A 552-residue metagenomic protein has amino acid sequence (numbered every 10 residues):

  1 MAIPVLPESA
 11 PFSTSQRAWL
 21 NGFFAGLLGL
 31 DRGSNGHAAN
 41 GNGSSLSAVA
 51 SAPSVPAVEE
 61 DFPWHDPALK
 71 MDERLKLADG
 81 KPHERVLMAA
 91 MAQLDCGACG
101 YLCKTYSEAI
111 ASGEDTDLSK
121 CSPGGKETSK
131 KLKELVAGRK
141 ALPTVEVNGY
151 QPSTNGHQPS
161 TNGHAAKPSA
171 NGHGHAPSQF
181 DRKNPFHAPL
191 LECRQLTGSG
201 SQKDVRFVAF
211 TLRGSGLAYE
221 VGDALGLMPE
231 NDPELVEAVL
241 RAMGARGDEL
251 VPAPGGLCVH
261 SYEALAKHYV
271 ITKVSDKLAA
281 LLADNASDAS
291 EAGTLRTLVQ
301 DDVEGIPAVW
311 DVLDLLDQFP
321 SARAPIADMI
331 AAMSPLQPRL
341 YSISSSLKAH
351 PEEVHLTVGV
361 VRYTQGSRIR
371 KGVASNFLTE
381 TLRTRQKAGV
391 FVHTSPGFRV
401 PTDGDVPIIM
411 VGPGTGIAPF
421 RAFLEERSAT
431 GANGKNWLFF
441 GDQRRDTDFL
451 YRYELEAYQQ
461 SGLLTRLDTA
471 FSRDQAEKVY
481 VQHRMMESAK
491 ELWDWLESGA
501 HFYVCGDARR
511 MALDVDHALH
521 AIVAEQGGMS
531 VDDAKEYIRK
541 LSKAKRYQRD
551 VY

Functional and structural regions predicted by a protein language model:
M1-F12, G22-F24, L28-A68, E134-Y552: FNR-like FAD-binding dehydrogenase module
S9, K76, C121: Glycine- and other small-residue-rich loops at beta-strand/loop junctions that grip anionic moieties
W64-R85, E127-E134: Short, charged low-complexity linear segments at domain edges
D72-R74, M91, E114-L118, L438-G441 (+1 more regions): Short beta-alpha connecting loops at secondary-structure transitions that line or flank enzyme active sites
R74-D95, R182, F186-L191: C-terminal accessory/binding modules appended to enzymatic or scaffolding proteins
M91-A109, L118-E134: Local cysteine-cluster metal-coordination motifs and their immediate loop/turn environment, predominantly Fe-S cluster
